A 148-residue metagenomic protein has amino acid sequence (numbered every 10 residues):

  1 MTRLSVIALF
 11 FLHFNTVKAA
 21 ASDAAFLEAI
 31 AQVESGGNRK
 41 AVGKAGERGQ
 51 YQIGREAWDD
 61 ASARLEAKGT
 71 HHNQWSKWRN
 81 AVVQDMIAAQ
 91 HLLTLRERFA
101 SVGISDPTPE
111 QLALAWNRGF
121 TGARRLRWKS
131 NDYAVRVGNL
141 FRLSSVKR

Functional and structural regions predicted by a protein language model:
L4-H13: Sec-dependent N-terminal signal peptides
N15-A21: Sec/Tat signal peptide C-region and signal peptidase I cleavage site
A21, A45-R48, W78-V82, P107 (+1 more regions): Residues at secondary-structure transition points
S22-N38, A88-A89, L112-F120: Short, functionally critical alpha-helical segments immediately adjacent to catalytic or ligand/cofactor-binding
F26-H72, Q84: Secreted/periplasmic proteins that engage bacterial cell-wall peptidoglycan
D59-A123: Alpha-helical segment that forms one wall of the substrate-binding/catalytic cleft in peptidoglycan-active domains
P107-R148: Catalytic and substrate-binding regions of cell-wall glycan-acting enzymes that process beta-1,4-linked
